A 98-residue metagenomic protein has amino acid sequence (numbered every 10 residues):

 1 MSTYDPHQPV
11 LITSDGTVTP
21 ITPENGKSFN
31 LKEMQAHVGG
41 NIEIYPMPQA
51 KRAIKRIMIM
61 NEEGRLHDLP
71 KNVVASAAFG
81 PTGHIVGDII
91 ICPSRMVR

Functional and structural regions predicted by a protein language model:
S2-R98: Detector for the mature cores of small, proteolytically processed and post-translationally modified peptide effectors
